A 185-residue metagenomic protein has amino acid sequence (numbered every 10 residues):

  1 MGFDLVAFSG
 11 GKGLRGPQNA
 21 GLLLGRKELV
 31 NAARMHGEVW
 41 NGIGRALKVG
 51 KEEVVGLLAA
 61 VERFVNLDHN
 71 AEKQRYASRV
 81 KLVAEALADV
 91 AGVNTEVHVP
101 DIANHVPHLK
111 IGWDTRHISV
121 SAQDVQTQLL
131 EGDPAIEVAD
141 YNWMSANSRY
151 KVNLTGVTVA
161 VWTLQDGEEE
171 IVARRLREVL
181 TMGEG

Functional and structural regions predicted by a protein language model:
M1-L67, R79, L87-A88, S119 (+5 more regions): Conserved PLP-enzyme active-site core in the AAT-like
Q18, A71-E72, D114: A generic structural signal for short
L47, V83, E169-I171: Residue-level detector of solvent-exposed, low-hydrophobicity positions
V65-V99: Conserved PLP-dependent catalytic core of the aminotransferase class-I/II
A88-T181: Conserved C-terminal alpha-helix-loop-beta "cap" of PLP-dependent enzymes that closes/shapes the active-site mouth
G183-G185: Long beta-sheet-rich domains in secretory-pathway and surface-associated proteins
